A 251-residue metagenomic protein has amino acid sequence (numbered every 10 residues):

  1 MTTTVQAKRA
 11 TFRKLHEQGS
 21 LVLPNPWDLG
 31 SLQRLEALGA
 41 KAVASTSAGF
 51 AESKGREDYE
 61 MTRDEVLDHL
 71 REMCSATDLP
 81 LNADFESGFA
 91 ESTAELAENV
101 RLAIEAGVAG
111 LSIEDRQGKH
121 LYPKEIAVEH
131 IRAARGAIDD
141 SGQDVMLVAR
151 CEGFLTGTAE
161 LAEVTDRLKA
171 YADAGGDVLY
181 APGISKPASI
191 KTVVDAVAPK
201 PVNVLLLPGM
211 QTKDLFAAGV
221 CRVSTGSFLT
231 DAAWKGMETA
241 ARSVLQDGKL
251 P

Functional and structural regions predicted by a protein language model:
T2-A83, S87-T225, D231-T239, S243: Alpha/beta enzyme core
P182, G248-P251: Flexible, glycine/charged-enriched surface loops at secondary-structure junctions
